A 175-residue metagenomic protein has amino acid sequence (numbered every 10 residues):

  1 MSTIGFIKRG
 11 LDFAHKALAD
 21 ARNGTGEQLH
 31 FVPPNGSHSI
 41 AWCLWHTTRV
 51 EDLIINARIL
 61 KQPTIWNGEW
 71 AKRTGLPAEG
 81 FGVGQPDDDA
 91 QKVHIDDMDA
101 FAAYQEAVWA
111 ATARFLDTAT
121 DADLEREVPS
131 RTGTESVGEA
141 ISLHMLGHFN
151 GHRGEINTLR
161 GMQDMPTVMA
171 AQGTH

Functional and structural regions predicted by a protein language model:
M1-I7, A90-V93: Short, charged, low-complexity loops and linkers
S2, T25-G26, S39, P86 (+3 more regions): Helix N-cap and loop-to-helix transition residues
I7, L11-L18, R22, Q105-T112: Hydrophobic alpha-helical core bundles mediating ligand binding, dimerization, or RNAP-core interactions
K8-D12, A19, E27-G84, E127-H175: Short, contiguous alpha-helical
R22, G26, L116-T120, R160: A structural signal for long alpha-helical coiled-coils and helix-turn connectors that form the cytosolic signaling
P77-R126, A140-M145: Acidic/histidine-rich alpha-helical segments that form the ligand environment of transition-metal centers
